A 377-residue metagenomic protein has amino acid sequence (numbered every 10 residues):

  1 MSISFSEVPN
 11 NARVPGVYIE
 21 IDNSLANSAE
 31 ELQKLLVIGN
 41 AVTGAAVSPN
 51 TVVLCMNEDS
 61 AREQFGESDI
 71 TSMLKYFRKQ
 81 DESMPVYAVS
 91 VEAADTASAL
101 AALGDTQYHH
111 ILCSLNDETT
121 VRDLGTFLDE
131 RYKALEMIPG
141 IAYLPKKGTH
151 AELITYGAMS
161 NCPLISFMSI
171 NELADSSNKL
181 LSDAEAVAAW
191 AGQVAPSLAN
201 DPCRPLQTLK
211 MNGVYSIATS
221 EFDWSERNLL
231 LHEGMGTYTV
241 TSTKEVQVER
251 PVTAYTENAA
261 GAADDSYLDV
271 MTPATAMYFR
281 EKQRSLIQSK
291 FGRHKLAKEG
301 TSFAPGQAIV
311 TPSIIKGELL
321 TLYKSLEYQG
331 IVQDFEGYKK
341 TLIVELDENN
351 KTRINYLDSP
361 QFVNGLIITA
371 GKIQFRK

Functional and structural regions predicted by a protein language model:
M1-K377: Surface-exposed assembly/interface segments
